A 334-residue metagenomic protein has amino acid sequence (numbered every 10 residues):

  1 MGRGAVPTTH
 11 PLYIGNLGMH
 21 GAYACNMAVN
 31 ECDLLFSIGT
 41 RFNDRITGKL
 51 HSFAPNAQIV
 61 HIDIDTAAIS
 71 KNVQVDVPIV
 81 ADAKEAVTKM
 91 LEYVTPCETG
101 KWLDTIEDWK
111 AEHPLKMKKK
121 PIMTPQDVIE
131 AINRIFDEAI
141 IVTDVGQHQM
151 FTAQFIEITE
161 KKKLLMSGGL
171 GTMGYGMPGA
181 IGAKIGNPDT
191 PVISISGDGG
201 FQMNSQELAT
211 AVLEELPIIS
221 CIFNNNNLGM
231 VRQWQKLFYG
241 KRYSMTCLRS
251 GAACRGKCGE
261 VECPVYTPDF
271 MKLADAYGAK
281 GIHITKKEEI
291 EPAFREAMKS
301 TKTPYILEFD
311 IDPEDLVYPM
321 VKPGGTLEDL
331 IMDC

Functional and structural regions predicted by a protein language model:
G2-R3, D65, D144-Q149, G169-L170 (+1 more regions): Short glycine-enriched loops at secondary-structure junctions
G2-T105, F294: Glycine-rich, acidic loop regions that bind phosphate or pyrophosphate groups
T8, E107-A183: Active-site diphosphate/adenylate-binding microenvironment
T8, M19-H20, N26, S70-N72 (+3 more regions): Thiamine diphosphate
V29-E31, R134-D137, K299-T301: Flexible, charged surface loops at secondary-structure boundaries
L34, I140, P191-I193: Structural motif
H61, V142, I195-S196: Generic enzyme active-site microenvironment
